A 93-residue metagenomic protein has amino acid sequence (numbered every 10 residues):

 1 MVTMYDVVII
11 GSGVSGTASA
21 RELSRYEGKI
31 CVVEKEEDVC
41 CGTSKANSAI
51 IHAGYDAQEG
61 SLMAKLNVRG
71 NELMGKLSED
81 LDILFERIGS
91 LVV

Functional and structural regions predicted by a protein language model:
M1-T3: Short, Lys/Arg-enriched N-terminal segments with co-localized hydrophobic residues within the first ~10-30 amino acids
Y5-V32: N-terminal Rossmann-like FAD-binding beta1-loop-alpha1 element of flavoenzymes
V7, V39, L62: Conserved short-loop catalytic and cofactor-binding motifs
G13, E36, A49: Proline-glycine-enriched beta-turn/loop adjacent to the NAD(P) cofactor-binding site in Rossmann-like oxidoreductases
S19, K35, N47, N67-G70: Short N-terminal amphipathic alpha-helix/helix-capping patch enriched in small hydrophobics with frequent Ser/Thr
S19-E22, V39-C40, S44, Y55 (+2 more regions): Generic structural signal for short, flexible, solvent-exposed coil/loop and linker residues
S24-A46: Glycine-rich FAD pyrophosphate-binding loop
A49-V93: Dinucleotide-binding Rossmann-like beta1-alpha1 core, especially the glycine-rich loop that anchors the ADP
